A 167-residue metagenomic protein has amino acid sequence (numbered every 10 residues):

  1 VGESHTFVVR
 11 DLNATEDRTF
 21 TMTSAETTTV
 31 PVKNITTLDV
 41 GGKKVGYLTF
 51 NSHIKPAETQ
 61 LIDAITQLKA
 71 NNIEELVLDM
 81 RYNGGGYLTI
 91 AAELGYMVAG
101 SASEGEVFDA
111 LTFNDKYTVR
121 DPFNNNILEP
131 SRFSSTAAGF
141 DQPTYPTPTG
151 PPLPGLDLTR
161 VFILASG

Functional and structural regions predicted by a protein language model:
G2-I73: C-terminal, low-ordered peptide segments at domain boundaries
S4, S24-T28, N51-S52, S101-S103 (+2 more regions): Generic serine detector
L12, M22, L38, L48 (+9 more regions): Generic detector of leucine side chains in alpha-helical contexts
N13-T15, E26-V30, S52-P56, E75 (+4 more regions): Solvent-exposed loop/turn segments at secondary-structure junctions within structured extracellular/periplasmic domains
V30-P31, G85-F162: Gly/Ser/Thr-rich loop/hinge elements
N51, A64-N71, E75-L76, N83 (+2 more regions): Structured segments of extracytoplasmic/periplasmic soluble domains in secreted or envelope-associated proteins
